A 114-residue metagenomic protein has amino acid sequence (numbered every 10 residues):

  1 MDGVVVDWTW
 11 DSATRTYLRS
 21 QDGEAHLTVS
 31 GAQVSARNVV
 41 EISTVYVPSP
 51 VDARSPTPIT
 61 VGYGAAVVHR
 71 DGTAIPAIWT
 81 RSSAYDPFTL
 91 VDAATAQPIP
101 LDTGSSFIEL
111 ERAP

Functional and structural regions predicted by a protein language model:
M1-P114: Mid-to-C-terminal functional-domain signal that highlights helix-capping/loop sites within ligand-binding modules
